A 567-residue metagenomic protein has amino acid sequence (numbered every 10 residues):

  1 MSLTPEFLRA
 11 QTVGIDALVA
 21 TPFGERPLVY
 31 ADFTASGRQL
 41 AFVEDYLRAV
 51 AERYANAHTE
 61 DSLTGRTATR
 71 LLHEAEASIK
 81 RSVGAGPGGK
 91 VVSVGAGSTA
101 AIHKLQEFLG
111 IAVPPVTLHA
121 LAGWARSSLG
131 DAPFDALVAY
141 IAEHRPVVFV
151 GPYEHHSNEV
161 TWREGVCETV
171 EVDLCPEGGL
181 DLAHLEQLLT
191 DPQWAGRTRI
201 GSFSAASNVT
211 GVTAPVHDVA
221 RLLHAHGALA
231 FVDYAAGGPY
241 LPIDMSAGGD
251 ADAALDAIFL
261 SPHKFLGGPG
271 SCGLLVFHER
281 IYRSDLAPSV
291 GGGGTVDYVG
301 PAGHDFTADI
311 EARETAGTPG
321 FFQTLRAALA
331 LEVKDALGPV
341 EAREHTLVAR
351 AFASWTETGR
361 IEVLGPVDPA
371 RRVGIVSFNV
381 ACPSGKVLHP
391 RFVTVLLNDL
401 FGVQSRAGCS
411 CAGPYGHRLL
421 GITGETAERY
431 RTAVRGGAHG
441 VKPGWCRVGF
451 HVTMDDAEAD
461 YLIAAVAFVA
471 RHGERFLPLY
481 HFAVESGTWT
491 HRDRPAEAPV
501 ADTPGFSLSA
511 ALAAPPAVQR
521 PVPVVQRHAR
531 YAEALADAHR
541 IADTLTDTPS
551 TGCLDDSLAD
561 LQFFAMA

Functional and structural regions predicted by a protein language model:
M1-A567: Pyridoxal 5′-phosphate
